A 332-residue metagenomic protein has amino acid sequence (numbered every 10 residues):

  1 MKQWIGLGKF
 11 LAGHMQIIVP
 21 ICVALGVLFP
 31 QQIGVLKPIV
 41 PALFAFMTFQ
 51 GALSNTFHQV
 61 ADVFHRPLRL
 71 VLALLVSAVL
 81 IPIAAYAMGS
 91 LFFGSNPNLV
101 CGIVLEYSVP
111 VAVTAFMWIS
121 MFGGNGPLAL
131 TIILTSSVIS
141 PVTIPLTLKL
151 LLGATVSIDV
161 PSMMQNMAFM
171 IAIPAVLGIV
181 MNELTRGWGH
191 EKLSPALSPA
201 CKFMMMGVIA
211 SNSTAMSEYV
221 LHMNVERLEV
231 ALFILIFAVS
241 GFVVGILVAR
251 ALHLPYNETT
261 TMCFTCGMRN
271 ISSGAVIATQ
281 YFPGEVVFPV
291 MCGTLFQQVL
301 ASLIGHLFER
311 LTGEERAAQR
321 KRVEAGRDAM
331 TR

Functional and structural regions predicted by a protein language model:
M1-R332: Alpha-helical transmembrane segments of multi-pass small-molecule/ion transporters
